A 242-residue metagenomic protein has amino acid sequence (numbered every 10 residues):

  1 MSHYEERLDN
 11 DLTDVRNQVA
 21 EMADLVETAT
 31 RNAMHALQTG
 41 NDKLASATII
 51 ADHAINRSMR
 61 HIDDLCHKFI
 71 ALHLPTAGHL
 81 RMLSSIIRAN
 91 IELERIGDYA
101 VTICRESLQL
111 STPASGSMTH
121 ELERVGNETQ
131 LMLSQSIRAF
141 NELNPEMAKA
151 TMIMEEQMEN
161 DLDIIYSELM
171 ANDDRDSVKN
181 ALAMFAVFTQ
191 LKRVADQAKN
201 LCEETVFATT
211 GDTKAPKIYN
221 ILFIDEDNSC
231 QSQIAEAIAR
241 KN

Functional and structural regions predicted by a protein language model:
M1-L222: Cytosolic, long alpha-helical scaffolding segments
I218-N242: Conserved active-site segments centered on acidic
